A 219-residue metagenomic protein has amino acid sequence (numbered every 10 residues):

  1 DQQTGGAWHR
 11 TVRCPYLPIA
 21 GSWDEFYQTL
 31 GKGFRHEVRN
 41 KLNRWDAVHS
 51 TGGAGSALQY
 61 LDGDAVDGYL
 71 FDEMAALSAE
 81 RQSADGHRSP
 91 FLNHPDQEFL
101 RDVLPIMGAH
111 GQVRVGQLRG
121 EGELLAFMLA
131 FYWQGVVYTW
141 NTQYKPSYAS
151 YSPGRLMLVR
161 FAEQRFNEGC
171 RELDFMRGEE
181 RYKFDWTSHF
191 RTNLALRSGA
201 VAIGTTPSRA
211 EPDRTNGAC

Functional and structural regions predicted by a protein language model:
D1-S150: A conserved beta-strand-loop-helix scaffold within acyl/acetyltransferase catalytic domains
Q2-T29, G116, E168-C219: Active-site/acyl-donor-binding loops of N-acyltransferases
D102-P105, R160-N167: Short glycine/serine- and small hydrophobic-enriched flexible loop segments
G122, Q164, F175-M176: A general structural signal for short secondary-structure boundary/capping elements
S150-E163: Conserved acetyl-CoA-binding loop-helix of GNAT-fold acetyltransferases
